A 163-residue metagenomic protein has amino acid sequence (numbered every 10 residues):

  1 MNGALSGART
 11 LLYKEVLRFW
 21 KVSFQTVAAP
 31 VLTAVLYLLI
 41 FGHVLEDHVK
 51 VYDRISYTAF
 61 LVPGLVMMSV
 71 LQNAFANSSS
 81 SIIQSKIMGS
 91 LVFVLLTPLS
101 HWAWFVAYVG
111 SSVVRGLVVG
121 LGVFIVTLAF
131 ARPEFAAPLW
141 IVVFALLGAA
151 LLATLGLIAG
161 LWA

Functional and structural regions predicted by a protein language model:
M1-A163: Hydrophobic transmembrane alpha-helices and immediately adjacent juxtamembrane helices of multi-pass inner-membrane
